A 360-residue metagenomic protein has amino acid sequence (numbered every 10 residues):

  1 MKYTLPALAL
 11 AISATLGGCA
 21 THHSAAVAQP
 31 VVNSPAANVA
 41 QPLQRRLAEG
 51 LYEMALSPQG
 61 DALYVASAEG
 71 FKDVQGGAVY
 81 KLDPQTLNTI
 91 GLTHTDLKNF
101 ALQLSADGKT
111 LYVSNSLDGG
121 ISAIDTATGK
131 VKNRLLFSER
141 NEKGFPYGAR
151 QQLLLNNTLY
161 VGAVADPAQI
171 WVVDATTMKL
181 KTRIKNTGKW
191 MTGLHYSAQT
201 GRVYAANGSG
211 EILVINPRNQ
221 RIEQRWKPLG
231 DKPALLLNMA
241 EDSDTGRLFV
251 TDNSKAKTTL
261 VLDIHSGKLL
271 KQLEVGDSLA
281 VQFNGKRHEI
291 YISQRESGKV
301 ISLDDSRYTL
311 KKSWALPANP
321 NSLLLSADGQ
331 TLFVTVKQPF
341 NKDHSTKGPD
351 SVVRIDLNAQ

Functional and structural regions predicted by a protein language model:
M1-H22: Gram-negative bacterial Sec-dependent N-terminal signal peptides
G18-Q360: Predominantly soluble domains enriched in secretory-pathway, periplasmic, or organellar proteins
